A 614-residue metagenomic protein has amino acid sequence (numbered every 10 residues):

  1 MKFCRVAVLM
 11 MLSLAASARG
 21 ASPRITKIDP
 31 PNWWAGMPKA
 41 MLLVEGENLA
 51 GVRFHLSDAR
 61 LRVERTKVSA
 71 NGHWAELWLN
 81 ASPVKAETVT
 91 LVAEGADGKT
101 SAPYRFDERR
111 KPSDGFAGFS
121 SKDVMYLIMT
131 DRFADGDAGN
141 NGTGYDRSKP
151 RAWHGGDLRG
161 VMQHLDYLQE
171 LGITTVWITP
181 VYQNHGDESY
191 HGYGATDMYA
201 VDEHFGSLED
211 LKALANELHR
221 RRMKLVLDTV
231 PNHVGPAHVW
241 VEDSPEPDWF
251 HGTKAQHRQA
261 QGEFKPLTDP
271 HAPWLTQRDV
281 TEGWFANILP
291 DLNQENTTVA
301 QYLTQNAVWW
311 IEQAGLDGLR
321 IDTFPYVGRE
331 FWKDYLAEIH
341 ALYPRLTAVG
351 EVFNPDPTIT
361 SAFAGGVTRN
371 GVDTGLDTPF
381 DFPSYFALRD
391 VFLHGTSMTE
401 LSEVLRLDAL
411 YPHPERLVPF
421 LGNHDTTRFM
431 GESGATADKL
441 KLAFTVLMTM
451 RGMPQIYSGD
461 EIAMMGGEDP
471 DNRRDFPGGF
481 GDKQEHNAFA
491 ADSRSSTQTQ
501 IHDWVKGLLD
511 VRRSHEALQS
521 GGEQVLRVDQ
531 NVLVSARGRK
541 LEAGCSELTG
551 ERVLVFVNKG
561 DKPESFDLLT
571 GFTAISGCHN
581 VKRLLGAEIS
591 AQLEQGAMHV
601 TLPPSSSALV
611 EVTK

Functional and structural regions predicted by a protein language model:
R5, R19, K85-E87, V92-Y126 (+6 more regions): Carbohydrate-interacting/catalytic domains
G20-G51, D107-R110: Beta-strand/beta-sandwich contexts
G51-R60, H579-L584: Change to "...patches in solvent-exposed regions of secreted, membrane-anchored, or virion-exposed structural
S69-L77: Aromatic sugar-binding surface patches on proteins that engage polysaccharides or sugar-phosphate polymers
E76-V84: Short, hydrophobic beta-strand segments
F133-T174, P180-V308, Q313, W332-A341 (+3 more regions): Substrate-binding/active-site clefts of carbohydrate-active enzymes
A215, H219, H233, H238 (+15 more regions): Active-site-proximal helices and loops of the catalytic beta/alpha 8
P414-A435: Active-site clefts of carbohydrate-active enzymes
